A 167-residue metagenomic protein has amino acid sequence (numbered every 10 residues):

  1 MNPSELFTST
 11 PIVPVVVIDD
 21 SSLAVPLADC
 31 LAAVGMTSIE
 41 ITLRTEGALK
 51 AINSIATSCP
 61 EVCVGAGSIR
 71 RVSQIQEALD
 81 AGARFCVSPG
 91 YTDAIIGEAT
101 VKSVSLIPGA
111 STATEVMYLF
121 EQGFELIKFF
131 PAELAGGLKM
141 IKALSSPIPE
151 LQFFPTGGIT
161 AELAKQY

Functional and structural regions predicted by a protein language model:
M1-R84, V101, E150, A161-E162: Conserved N-terminal beta1-alpha1 strand-loop-helix module at the mouth
V17-D19, A66-V72, S88-T92, P108-A113 (+2 more regions): Glycine-rich beta-to-alpha transition loops that act as phosphate-gripper elements at the mouths of alpha/beta enzyme
S22-V34, I96-A99, S111, M117-Q122 (+1 more regions): Solvent-exposed, well-ordered amphipathic alpha-helical segments that flank/support binding or catalytic loops
L23, A51, S73-Q74, A94-I95 (+3 more regions): Short acidic active-site motifs
T57-S58, G82-F85, V104-I107, E125-I127 (+1 more regions): Short, hinge-like loop/turn segments at secondary-structure boundaries
Q74-I75, L79-E115, L119: Hydrophobic, well-structured mid-protein blocks that either form specific transmembrane helices
D93-A94, V101, F120, E125-Y167: Active-site/ligand-binding-proximal alpha/beta "capping" segment
